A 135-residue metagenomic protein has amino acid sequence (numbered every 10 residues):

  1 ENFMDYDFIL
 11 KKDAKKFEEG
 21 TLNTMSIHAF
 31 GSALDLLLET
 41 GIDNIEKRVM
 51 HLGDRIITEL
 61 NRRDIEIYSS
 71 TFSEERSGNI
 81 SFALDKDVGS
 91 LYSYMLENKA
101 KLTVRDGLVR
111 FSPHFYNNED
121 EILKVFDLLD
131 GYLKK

Functional and structural regions predicted by a protein language model:
E1-K135: Pyridoxal 5′-phosphate
